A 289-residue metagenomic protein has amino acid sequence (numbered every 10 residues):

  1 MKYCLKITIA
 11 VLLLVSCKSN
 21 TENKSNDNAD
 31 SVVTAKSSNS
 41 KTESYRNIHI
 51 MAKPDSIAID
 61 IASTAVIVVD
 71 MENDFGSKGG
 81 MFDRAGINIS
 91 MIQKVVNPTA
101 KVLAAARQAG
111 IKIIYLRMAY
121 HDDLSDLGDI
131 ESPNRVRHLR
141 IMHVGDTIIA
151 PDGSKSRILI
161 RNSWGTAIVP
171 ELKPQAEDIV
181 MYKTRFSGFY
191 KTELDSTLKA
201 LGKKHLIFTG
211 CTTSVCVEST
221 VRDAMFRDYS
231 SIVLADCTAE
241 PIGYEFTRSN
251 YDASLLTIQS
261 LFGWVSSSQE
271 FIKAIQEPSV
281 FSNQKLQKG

Functional and structural regions predicted by a protein language model:
K2-A10: Sec-dependent signal peptide recognition, specifically the positively charged N-region followed immediately by
C4, C17-A65, D74, I92 (+4 more regions): Active-site-adjacent betaalpha module
I67-V69: Short hydrophobic beta-strand that contains or immediately precedes a catalytic carboxylate
M71, M118, D236: Active-site loop/turn elements of alpha/beta-hydrolase fold enzymes, especially the short glycine-/histidine-rich
M71-G76, M81: Short connector loops/turns at beta-strand edges and beta->alpha or beta->beta junctions
M81-M91: Short glycine-enriched, charge-decorated loop/helix-capping segments at active-site entrances that position
P98, V102-S125: Von Willebrand factor
